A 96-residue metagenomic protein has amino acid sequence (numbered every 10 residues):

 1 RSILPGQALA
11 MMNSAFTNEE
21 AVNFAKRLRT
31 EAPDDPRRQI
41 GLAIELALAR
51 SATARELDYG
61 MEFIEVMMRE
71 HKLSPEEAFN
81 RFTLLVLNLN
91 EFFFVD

Functional and structural regions predicted by a protein language model:
R1-A47, S51, V86-D96: An acidic, gly/pro-interrupted, aromatic-rich
R29-R38, V66-E76: Short, glycine- and charge-enriched coil/turn segments that flank and shape catalytic ligand pockets
Q39, A43, Y59-G60, A78: Amphipathic alpha-helical segments in structured regions that serve as interaction surfaces
A47, G60-R69: Amphipathic alpha-helical segments that form the core helices of the histone-fold
A52-E62: Short hydrophobic alpha-helical segments that form membrane-spanning helices or hydrophobic packing faces of helical
F82: Globin-like tetrapyrrole-binding proteins
